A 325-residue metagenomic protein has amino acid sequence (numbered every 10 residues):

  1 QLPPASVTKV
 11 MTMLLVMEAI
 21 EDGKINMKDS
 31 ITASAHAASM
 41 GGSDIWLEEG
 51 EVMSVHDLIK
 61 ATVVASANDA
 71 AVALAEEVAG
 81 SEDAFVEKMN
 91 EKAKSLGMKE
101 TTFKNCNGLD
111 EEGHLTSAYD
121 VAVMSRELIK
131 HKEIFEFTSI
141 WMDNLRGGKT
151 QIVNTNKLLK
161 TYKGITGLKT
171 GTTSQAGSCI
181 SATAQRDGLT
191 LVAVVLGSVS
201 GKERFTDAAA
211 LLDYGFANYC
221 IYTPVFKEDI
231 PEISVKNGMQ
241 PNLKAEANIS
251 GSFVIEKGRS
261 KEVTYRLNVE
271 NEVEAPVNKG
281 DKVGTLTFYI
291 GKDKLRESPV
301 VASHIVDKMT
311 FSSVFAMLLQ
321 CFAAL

Functional and structural regions predicted by a protein language model:
Q1-Y119, V123-K132: Active-site-adjacent loops and short helices of periplasmic peptidoglycan-processing enzymes
M98-T102, D110-L325: Domain-terminus/edge residues, biased toward the C-terminal soluble/receptor-binding domains of extracytoplasmic
